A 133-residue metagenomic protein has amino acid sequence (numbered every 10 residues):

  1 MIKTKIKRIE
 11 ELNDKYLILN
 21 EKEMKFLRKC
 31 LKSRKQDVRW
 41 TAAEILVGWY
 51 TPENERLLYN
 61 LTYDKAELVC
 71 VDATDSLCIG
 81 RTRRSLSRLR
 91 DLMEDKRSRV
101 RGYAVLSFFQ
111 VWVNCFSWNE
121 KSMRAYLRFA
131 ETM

Functional and structural regions predicted by a protein language model:
M1-T4, R34-K35, K65-A66, K96-R97: Short inter-helical turns and helix N-cap capping residues of alpha-solenoid HEAT/ARM repeat scaffolds
I6-Y16, R28-L31, A43-E44, Y59 (+2 more regions): Amphipathic alpha-helical repeat scaffolds
I18-K32, T51-Y63, T82-E94, N114-E131: Amphipathic alpha-helical scaffolding segments comprising HEAT/armadillo-like alpha-solenoid repeats
Q36, G48, R56-Y63, E67-A73 (+1 more regions): Alpha-helical adaptor scaffolds
A42, A73, A104-S107: Small-residue (primarily alanine) positions within well-ordered alpha-helices, especially packing/interaction faces
R90, R99-F109: Ankyrin-repeat and related helical/solenoid repeat scaffolds used for protein-protein interactions
